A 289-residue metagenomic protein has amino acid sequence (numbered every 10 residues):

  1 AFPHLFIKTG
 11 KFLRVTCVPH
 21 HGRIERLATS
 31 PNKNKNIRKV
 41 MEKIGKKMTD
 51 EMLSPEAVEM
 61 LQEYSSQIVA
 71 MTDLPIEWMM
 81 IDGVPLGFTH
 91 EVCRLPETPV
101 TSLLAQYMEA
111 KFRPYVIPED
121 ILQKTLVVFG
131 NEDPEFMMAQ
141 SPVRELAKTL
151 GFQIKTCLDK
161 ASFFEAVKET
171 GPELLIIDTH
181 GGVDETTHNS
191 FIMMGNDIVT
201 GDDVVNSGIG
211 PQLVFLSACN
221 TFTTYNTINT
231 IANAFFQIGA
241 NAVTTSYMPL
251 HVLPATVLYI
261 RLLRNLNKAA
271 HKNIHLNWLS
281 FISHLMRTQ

Functional and structural regions predicted by a protein language model:
F2-K47, E51-E63, V69-L174: A domain-level signal for caspase-like cysteine endopeptidase catalytic cores and their zymogen-processing architecture
P55-E56, G201-V204, I231-A232: Short secondary-structure capping micro-motifs at structural edges
Y64-Q67, G210-P211, A240: Short coil/turn connectors at secondary-structure junctions
L74-P75, E132, E145-T224: Catalytic-core segments of thiol-dependent peptidases
M79-M80, F136-M137, D184-T187, T223-T227 (+1 more regions): Extracytoplasmic/secreted cell-surface and envelope-processing proteins
G83-L86, S141-P142, N189-I192, N229-I231 (+1 more regions): Short, glycine/charged-enriched secondary-structure capping and boundary segments
P99-A105, T156-K160, V205-I209, T244-L250 (+1 more regions): Short C-terminal domain-edge/linker segments immediately following a structured domain
Q212-Q289: Active-site-proximal C-terminal subdomain of hydrolase catalytic domains
